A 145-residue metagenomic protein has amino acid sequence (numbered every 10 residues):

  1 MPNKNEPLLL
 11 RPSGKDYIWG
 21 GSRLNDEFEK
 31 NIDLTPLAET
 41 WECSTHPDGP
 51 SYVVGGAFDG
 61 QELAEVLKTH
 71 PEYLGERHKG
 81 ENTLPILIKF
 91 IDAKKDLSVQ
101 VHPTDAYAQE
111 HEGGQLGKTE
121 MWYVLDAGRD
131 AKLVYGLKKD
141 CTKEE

Functional and structural regions predicted by a protein language model:
M1-T142: Transition-metal
